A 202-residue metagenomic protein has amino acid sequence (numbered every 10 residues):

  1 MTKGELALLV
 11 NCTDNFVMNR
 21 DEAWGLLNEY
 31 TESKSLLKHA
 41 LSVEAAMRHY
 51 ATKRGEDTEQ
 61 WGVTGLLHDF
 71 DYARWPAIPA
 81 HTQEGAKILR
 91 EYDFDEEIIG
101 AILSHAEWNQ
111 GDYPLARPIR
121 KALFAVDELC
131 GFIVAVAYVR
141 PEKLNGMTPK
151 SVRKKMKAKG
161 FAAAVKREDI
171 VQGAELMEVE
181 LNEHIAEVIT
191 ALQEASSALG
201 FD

Functional and structural regions predicted by a protein language model:
L6: Cationic, low-complexity basic patches in intrinsically disordered or flexible, solvent-exposed regions
N11-A77: Acidic/His-rich, divalent-metal-binding segments that scaffold phosphate/diphosphate chemistry
M18, K38-S42, A80, E97 (+4 more regions): Conserved active-site and cofactor/substrate-binding residues in soluble primary-metabolism enzymes
W24, N28, E44, R48 (+5 more regions): Predominant activation on well-ordered alpha-helical scaffold segments within soluble catalytic domains
R54-K159: Divalent metal-dependent catalytic cores for phosphoryl transfer on phosphate-bearing substrates
G160-H184: C-terminal binding/interaction regions
E183-D202: Hydrophobic alpha-helical transmembrane segments
